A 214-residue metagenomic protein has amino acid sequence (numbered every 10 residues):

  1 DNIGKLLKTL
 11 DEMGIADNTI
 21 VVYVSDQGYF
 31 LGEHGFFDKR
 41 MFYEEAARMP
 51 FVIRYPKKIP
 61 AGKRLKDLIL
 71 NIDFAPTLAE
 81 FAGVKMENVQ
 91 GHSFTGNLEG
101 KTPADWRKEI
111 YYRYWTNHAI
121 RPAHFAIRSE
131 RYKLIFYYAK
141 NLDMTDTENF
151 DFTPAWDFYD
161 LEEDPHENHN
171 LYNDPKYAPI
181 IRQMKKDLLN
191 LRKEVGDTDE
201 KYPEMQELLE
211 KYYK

Functional and structural regions predicted by a protein language model:
D1-G4, A47, I69-P76, H92 (+6 more regions): A structural signal for well-ordered alpha-helical segments within the folded catalytic domains of diverse enzymes
I3, I20-S25, P50-I53, F74-A79 (+1 more regions): Beta-strand elements within well-structured catalytic alpha/beta cores of enzymes that handle phosphate/sulfate esters
K8-P60, L70: Histidine-centered active-site microenvironments of extracellular/periplasmic hydrolases and transferases
A16-T19, A61-I127, N170, Y177-R182 (+1 more regions): Polar, surface-exposed loop/tail segments that function as active-site lids or cofactor/substrate-recognition elements
F30-E33, D38-R40, A119-R121, I135-F136 (+2 more regions): Short catalytic/ligand-binding loop motif for oxyanion handling, primarily in non-cytosolic enzymes, centered on
Y55-K58, G83-V84, G100-T102, E130-Y132 (+2 more regions): Short loop segments at secondary-structure junctions
H124-D157: Low-complexity, glycine/alanine/valine/leucine- and proline-rich hydrophobic stretches
T153-A155, E163, L171-K214: Long, internal low-complexity/basic segments
